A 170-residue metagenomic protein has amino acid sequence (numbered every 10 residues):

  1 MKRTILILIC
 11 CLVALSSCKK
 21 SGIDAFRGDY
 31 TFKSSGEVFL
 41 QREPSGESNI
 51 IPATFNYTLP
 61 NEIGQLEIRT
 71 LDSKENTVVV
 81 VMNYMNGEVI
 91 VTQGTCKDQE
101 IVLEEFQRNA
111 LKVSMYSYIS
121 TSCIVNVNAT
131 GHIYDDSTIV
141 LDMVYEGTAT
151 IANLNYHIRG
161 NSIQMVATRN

Functional and structural regions predicted by a protein language model:
M1-T4, K19: Positively charged n-region of N-terminal signal peptides that target proteins for export
I5-C10: Sec-dependent signal peptide hydrophobic core
A14-S17: C-terminal motif of bacterial Sec signal peptides marking the signal peptidase cleavage site
D24-S48: Tryptophan-anchored aromatic micro-motifs
Y30-F32, V78, L103, I133-G147: A short hydrophobic beta-strand element
F39-T54, N109-Y118, T150-Y156: Flexible, solvent-exposed loop segments that connect beta-strands
Y57-A129: Predominantly extracellular/secreted and cell-surface proteins with exposed, flexible low-complexity segments
D136-N170: Edge beta-strand at a domain terminus
